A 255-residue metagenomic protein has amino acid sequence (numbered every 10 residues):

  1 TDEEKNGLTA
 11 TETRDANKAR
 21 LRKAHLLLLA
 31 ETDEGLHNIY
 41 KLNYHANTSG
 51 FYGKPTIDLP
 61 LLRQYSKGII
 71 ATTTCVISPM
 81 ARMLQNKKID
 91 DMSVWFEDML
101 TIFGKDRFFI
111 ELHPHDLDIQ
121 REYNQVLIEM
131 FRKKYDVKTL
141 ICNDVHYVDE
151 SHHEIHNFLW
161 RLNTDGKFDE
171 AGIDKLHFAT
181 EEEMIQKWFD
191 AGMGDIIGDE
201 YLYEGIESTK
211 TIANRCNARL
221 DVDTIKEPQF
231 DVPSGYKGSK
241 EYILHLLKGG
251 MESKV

Functional and structural regions predicted by a protein language model:
T1-V255: Phosphodiester-processing cores and adjacent nucleic acid-binding clamps
